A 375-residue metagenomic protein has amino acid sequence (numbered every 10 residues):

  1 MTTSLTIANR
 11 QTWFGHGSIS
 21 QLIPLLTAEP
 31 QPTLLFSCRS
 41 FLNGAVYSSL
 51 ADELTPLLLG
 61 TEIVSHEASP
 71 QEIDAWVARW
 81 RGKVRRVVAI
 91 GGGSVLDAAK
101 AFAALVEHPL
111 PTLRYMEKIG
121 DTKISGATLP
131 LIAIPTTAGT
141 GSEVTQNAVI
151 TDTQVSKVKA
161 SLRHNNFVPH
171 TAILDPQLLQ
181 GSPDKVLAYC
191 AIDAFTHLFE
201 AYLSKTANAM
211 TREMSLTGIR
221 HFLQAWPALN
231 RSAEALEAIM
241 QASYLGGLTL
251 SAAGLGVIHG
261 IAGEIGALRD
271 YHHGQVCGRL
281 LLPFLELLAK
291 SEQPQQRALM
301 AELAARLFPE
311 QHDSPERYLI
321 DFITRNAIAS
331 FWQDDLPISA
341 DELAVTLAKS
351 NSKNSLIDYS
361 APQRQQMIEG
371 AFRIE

Functional and structural regions predicted by a protein language model:
M1-R86, S330: ATP/NTP phosphate-donor binding region
I19-L22, N43-V46, S94-A99, G141-V144 (+1 more regions): Short glycine/serine/threonine-rich phosphate/pyrophosphate-binding segments that cradle anionic phosphate groups
Q71-L174: Glycine/threonine-rich beta-strand-loop-alpha-helix active-site module that forms ligand/phosphate-binding
N147-A253: Carboxylate- and glycine-rich phosphate/diphosphate-binding segment that chelates Mg2+/Mn2+
N166, E302-E375: C-terminal charged capping/lid subdomain of soluble metabolic enzymes
K205-M214, L229-A238, A253-I258, P294-Q295 (+3 more regions): Flexible, glycine/charged-enriched surface loops at secondary-structure junctions
A253-Q311: C-terminal catalytic subdomain
